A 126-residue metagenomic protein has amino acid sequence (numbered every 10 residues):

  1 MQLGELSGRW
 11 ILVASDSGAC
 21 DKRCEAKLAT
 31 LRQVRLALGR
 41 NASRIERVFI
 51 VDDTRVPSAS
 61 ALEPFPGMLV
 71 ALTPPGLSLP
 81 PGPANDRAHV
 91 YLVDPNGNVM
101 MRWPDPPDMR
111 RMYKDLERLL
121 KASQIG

Functional and structural regions predicted by a protein language model:
M1-S7, K114: Intrinsically disordered, low-complexity terminal tails/loops enriched in metal-binding residues
E5-L31: Short active-site neighborhood of thiol/selenol oxidoreductases, capturing the structured segment around
S7-R9, A42-R44, N85: Extracytoplasmic
A14, R35-A42, L116, L120-S123: Sec/Tat-exported extracytoplasmic proteins
D16-G18, D53, N96: Residue-level signal for short, function-critical loop segments
D21-P64: Structural microenvironment flanking redox-active thiols in thiol-disulfide oxidoreductases
E46-R55, A59-V93: Short, internal strand/loop/helix patches that form the active-site neighborhood or redox-interaction surface
D86, L92-G126: Thiol-/selenol-based redox modules, centered on thioredoxin-like and closely related oxidoreductase domains
